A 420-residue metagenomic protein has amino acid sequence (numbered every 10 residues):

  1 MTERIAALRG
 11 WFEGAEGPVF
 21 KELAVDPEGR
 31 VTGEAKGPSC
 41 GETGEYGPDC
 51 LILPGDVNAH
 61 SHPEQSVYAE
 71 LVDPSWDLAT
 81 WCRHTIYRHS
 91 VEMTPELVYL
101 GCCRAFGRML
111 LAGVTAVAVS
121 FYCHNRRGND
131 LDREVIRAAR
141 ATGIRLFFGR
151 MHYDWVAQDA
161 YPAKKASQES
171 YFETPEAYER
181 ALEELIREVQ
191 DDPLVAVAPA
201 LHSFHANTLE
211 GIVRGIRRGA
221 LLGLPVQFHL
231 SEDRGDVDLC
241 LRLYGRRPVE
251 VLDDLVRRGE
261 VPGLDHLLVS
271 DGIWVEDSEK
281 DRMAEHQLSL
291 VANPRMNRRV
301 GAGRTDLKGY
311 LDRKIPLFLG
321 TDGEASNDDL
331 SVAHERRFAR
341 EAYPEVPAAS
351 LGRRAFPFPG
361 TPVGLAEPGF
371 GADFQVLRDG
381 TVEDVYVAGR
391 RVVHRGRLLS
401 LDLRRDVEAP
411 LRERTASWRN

Functional and structural regions predicted by a protein language model:
M1-K21, E28-R30, K36-P38, R353-N420: Active-site microenvironment of metallo-dependent hydrolases
T2-G10, P27, K36-H84, E96 (+3 more regions): Replace "His-x-His-based motif
G55-A59, V117-V119, L146-R150, V197-L201 (+4 more regions): Hydrophobic faces of well-ordered beta-strands that scaffold small-molecule active sites in alpha/beta enzyme cores
V67-V98, R127, W155-P175, R234-L264 (+3 more regions): Active-site gating loops and adjacent loop-to-helix segments of metal-dependent hydrolytic enzymes
A69-R145, A177-D191, R412-N420: Alpha-helical scaffold segments that flank or form the walls of functional sites
D130-L267: Metal-coordinating catalytic core of metallo-dependent amide/deamination hydrolases
A220-P225, R257-R258, G263-D265, R282-V291 (+1 more regions): Glycine-enriched alpha-helix->loop->beta-strand junction motifs that scaffold or abut catalytic
R247-G263, T305-G380, Y386, R390-H394: His/Asp/Glu-enriched, well-ordered alpha-helical/loop segment that forms or immediately abuts the divalent-metal
